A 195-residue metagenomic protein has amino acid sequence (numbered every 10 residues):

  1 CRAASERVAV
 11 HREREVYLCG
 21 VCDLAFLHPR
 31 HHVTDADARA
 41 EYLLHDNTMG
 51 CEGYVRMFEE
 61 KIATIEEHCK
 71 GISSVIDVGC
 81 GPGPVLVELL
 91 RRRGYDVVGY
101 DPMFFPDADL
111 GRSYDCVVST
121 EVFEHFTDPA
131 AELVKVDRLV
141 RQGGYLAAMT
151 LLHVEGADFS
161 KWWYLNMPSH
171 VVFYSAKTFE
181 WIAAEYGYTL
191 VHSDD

Functional and structural regions predicted by a protein language model:
C1-C116, T120, E132-V134, M149 (+4 more regions): Conserved N-terminal segment of class I S-adenosyl-L-methionine
Y95, R141-G144: A short helix->loop->beta-strand "cap" motif at the edges of active sites that frequently abuts
E121-H125: A short His-aromatic
F126-L139, T150: A short, conserved alpha-helix within the catalytic core of class I
G143-L152: Conserved beta-strand signature within the Rossmann-like core of class I S-adenosyl-L-methionine
L151-G156, V172: Short "lid" loop at the C-terminus of a central beta-strand within the Rossmann-like core of SAM-dependent
F159-W162: Short acidic, glycine/proline-rich loop/turn micro-motifs
